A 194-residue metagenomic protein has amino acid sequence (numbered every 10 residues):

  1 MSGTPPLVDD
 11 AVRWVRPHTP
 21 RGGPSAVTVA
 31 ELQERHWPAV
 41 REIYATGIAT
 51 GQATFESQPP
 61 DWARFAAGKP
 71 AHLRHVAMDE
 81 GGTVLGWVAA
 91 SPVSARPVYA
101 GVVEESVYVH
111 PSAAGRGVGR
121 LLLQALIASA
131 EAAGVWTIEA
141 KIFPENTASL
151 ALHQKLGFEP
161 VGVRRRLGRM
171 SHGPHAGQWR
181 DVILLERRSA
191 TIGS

Functional and structural regions predicted by a protein language model:
M1-G23, R187-S189: Acyl-donor-binding surface of acyltransferase catalytic domains
G3, D9-W14, A89, P97 (+3 more regions): Conserved catalytic-core motifs of GNAT/GCN5-like acyltransferases
R13-W14, T50, T54-S112, L123-Q124 (+2 more regions): Acetyl-CoA-dependent GNAT
V27-V40: A short beta-loop-alpha structural element at the N-terminal edge of CoA-dependent acyl/N-acetyltransferase catalytic
Y44, H153, F158, L185: Conserved active-site tyrosine of GNAT-family acetyltransferases
A114, A140-L150: Conserved beta-strand-loop-alpha-helix junction that forms the acyl-donor binding cleft
G115-A130, A151-K155: Conserved acetyl-CoA-binding loop-helix of GNAT-fold acetyltransferases
A130-I142: Conserved GNAT acetyl-CoA-binding A-motif
